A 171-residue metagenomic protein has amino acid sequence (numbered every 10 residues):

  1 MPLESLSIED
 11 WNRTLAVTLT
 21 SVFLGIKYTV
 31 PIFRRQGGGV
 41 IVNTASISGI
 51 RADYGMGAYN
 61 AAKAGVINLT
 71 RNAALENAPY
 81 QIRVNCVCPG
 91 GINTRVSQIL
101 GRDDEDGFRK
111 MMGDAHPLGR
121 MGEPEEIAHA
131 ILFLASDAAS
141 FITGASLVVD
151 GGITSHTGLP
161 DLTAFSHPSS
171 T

Functional and structural regions predicted by a protein language model:
M1, L6, A52-N60, N72 (+2 more regions): Active-site loop-to-helix junction immediately N-terminal to the catalytic Tyr of the SDR YXXXK motif in Rossmann-fold
M1-L3, D10-N12, F108, M112: Substrate-binding pocket helix/loop in short-chain dehydrogenase/reductase
E4, R51-G57, P79-Y80, G119 (+1 more regions): Active-site loop immediately N-terminal to the catalytic Tyr-X3-Lys motif of short-chain dehydrogenase/reductase
E4-F23, G38, V42, V66 (+1 more regions): Catalytic Tyr-X3-Lys loop
I26, A62, T70: Active-site helix of classical SDR
P31, L75-P79, S140: Alpha-helical segment proximal to the catalytic Tyr-Lys
S46: Residue(s) in the substrate-gating loop at a strand-loop-helix junction that position the organic substrate next
C86, G107-A138, I142, V149-G151: C-terminal helical subdomain
